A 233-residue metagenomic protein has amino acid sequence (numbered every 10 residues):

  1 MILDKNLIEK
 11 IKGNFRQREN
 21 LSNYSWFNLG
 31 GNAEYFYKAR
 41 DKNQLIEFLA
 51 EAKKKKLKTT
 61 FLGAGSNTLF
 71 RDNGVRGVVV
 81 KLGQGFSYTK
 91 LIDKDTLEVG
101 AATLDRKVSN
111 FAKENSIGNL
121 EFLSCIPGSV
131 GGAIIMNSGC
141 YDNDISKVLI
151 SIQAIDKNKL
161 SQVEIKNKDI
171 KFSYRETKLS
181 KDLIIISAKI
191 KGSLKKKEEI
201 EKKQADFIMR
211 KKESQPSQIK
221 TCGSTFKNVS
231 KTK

Functional and structural regions predicted by a protein language model:
I2, S22, R40-N43, T103 (+6 more regions): Conserved active-site and cofactor/substrate-binding residues in soluble primary-metabolism enzymes
I2-V130: Anion-binding (especially nucleotide phosphate/pyrophosphate-binding) glycine-rich loop and adjoining beta-alpha core
Q17, N23, T68, I155-K157 (+1 more regions): Phosphate/pyrophosphate- and phosphate-bearing ligand-binding catalytic cores of soluble enzymes
Y37-K42, L69-S87, I135-N167, S180-S187: Structural signature of FAD isoalloxazine-binding scaffolds in flavoprotein oxidoreductases
N67-T68, S109-A112, L120-S124, N137-D144 (+3 more regions): A generic local secondary-structure boundary/capping motif
K81, V99-N110, E121, G139-N143 (+3 more regions): Noncatalytic linker/hinge segments flanking ATPase motor cores
L91-T96, G100, D105-R106, G118-N119 (+3 more regions): Contiguous, small/hydrophobic- and glycine-enriched helical/loop subdomains that border and often "cap" functional
A112, V130, I134-S138, Q153-D156 (+2 more regions): Short, well-ordered alpha-helical segments in soluble proteins
